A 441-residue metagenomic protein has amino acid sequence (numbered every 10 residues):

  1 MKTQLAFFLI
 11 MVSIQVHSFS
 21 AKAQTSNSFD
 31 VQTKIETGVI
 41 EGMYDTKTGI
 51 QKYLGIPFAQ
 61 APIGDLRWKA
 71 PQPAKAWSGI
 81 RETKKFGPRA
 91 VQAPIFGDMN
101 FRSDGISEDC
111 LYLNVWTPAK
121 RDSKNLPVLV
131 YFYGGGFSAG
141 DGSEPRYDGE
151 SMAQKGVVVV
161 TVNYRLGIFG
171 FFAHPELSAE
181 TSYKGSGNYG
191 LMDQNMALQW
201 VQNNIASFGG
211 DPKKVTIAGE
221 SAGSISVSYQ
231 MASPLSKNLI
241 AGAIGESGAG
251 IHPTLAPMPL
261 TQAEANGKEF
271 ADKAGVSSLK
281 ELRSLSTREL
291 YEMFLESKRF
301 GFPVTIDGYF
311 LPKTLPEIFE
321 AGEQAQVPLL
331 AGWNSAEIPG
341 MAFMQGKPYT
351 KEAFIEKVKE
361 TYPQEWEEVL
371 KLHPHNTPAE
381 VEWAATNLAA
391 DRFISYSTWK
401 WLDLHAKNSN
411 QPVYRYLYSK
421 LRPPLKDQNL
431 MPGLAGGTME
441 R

Functional and structural regions predicted by a protein language model:
M1-S28: Bacterial Sec-dependent N-terminal signal peptides
A23-N188, P212: Non-catalytic accessory segments of hydrolases
C110, Y183-A206, T261-A265: Alpha/beta-hydrolase active-site loop
G134-G135, Y189-D193, S221-S224: Active-site loop->helix "elbow" adjoining a glycine-rich segment at hydrolase catalytic centers
F208-E220: Alpha/beta-hydrolase fold nucleophile elbow
S224-S236: Short glycine-enriched nucleophile-adjacent loop and the immediately C-terminal alpha-helix near the catalytic center
K237-A249: A conserved short beta-strand
G250, R288-R441: Substrate-gating cap/lid region and adjacent catalytic-acid/histidine neighborhood within extracellular/lumenal
